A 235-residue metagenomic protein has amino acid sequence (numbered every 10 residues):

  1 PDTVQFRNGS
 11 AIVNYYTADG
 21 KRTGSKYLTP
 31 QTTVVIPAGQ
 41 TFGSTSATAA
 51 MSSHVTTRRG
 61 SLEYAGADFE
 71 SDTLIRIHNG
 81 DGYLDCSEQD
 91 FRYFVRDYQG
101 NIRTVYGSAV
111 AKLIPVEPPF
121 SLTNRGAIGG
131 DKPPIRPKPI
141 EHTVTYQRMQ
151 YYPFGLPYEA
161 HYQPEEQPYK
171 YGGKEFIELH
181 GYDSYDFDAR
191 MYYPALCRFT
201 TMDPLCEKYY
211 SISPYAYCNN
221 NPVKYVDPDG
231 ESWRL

Functional and structural regions predicted by a protein language model:
P1, I12-K21, V35-G43, S52-G66 (+6 more regions): Aromatic-rich beta-strand edge motifs centered on tyrosine
S10, Q31-V34, L84, K112-I114 (+2 more regions): A short local loop/turn or secondary-structure capping micro-motif enriched for an aromatic residue
I12, I140, L205-K208: Conserved short loop/turn motifs at secondary-structure junctions
N14-Y16, Y171, F199: Conserved hydrophobic/aromatic "anchor" residues that stabilize well-ordered secondary structure elements
G24-Q31, T104-A111, G155-Y162, R190-T200 (+2 more regions): Short, low-complexity export/processing leader segments characterized by acidic and small residues
S71, G82-A189, V223-Y225: A motif-centric feature for acidic-aromatic and gly/ser/thr-rich catalytic loops and repeats
